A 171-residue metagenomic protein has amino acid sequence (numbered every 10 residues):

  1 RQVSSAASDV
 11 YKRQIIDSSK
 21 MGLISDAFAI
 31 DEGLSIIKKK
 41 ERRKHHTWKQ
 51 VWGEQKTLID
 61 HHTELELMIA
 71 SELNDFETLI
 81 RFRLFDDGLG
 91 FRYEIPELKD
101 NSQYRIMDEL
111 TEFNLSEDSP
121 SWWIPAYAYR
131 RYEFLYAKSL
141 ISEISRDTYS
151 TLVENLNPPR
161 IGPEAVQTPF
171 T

Functional and structural regions predicted by a protein language model:
R1-A7, Y11: Single conserved hydrophobic/aromatic residue that forms the stacking wall/gate of nucleotide- or nucleobase-binding
K12-S71, P120-P125: A low-complexity, Ser/Thr/Gly/Pro-enriched, surface-exposed linker/loop concept that marks segments flanking
T57-L58, L67-T171: Catalytic and substrate-binding clefts that recognize carbohydrates or anionic sugar/phosphate headgroups
